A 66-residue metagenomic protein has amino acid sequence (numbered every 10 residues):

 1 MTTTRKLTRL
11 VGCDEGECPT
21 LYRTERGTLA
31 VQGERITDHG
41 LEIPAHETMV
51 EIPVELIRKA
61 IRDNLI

Functional and structural regions predicted by a protein language model:
M1-C18: Short, charged/polar N-terminal "headpieces" of proteins
V11, E15-G16, T28, R58 (+1 more regions): Cysteine-nucleophile amide-bond enzymes
E15-E47: A short, structured beta-strand/loop element
G40-I66: Helix-rich interaction surfaces within compact, conserved domain-sized segments that mediate assembly or partner
